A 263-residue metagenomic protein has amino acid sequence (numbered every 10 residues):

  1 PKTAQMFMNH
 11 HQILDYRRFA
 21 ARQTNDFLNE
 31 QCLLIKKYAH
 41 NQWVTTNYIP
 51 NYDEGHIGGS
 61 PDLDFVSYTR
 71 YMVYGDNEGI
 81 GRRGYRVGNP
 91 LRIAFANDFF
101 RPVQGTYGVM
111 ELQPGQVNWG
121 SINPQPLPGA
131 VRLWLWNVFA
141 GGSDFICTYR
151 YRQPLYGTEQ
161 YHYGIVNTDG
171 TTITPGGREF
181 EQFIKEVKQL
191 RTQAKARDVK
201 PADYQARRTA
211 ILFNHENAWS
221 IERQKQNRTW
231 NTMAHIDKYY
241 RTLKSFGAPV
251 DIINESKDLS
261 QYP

Functional and structural regions predicted by a protein language model:
P1-A96: Polysaccharide-binding and catalytic clefts of secreted carbohydrate-active enzymes
N29, K37, N41, Y71-Y74 (+1 more regions): Carbohydrate-binding surfaces of carbohydrate-active enzymes
